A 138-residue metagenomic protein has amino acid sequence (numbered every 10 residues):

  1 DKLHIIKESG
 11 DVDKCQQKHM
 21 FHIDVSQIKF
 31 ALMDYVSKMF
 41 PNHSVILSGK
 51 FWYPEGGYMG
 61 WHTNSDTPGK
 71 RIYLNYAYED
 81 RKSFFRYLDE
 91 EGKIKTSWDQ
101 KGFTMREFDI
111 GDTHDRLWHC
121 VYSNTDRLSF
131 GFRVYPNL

Functional and structural regions predicted by a protein language model:
D1-H43: Non-heme Fe(II)/2-oxoglutarate
M20, M39, K50-F51, G102 (+1 more regions): Intrinsic disorder/low-structure terminal segments
S44-D115: Catalytic core of non-heme Fe(II) oxygenases with the double-stranded beta-helix
R86-E91, N124-L138: Double-stranded beta-helix
D112-S129: Ligand-binding loop in jelly-roll beta-barrel domains
